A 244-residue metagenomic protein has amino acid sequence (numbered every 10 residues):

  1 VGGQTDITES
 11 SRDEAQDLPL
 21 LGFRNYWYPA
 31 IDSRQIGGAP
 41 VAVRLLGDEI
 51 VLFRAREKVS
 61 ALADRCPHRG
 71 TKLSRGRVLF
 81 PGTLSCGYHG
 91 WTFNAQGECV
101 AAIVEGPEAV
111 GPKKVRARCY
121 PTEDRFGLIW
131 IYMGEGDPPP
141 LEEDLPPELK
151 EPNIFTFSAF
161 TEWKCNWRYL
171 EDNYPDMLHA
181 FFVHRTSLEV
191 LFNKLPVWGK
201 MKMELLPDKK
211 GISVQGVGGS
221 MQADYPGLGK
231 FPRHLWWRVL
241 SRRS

Functional and structural regions predicted by a protein language model:
G2, D6-E9, A15-Q16, I31-F155: Rieske [2Fe-2S] iron-sulfur-binding domain
Q16-R24: Non-catalytic accessory segments flanking enzyme active sites
F23-Y26, D48: Short N-terminal amphipathic alpha-helix/helix-capping patch enriched in small hydrophobics with frequent Ser/Thr
Y26, G90, I129, V197 (+1 more regions): Residues in intrinsically disordered, low-complexity segments of regulatory proteins
Y28, D32, R77, F182-E189: A short, aromatic/hydrophobic, helix- or strand-capping loop or linear motif that either lines the entrance/gate
D137-S244: C-terminal catalytic domain of Rieske-type non-heme iron oxygenases
